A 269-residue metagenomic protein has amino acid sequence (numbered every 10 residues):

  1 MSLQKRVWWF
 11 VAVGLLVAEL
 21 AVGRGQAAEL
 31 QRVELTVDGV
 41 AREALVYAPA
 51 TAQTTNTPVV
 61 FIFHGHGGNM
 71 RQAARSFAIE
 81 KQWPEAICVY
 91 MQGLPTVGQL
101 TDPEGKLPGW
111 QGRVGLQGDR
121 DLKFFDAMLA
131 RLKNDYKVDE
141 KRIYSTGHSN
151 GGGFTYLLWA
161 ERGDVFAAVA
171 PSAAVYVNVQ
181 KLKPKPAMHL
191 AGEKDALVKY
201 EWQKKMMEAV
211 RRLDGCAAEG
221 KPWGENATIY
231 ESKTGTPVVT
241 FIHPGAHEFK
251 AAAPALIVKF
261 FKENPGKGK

Functional and structural regions predicted by a protein language model:
F10-E19: Bacterial N-terminal signal peptides
E19-V59, G67, R71-F77, A86-I87 (+7 more regions): A domain-start/cap signature at the N-terminus of enzymes
Q92-R120: Cap/lid segment of the alpha/beta-hydrolase catalytic domain
G93, A170-V177, K194: Active-site nucleophile loop of the alpha/beta-hydrolase fold
F124-K141: Conserved acidic catalytic loop of the alpha/beta-hydrolase fold
H189-A191: Short beta-strand/loop motif that positions the catalytic acidic residue of the alpha/beta-hydrolase fold
K194-V198, H247-E248: Acidic catalytic loop of the alpha/beta-hydrolase fold
